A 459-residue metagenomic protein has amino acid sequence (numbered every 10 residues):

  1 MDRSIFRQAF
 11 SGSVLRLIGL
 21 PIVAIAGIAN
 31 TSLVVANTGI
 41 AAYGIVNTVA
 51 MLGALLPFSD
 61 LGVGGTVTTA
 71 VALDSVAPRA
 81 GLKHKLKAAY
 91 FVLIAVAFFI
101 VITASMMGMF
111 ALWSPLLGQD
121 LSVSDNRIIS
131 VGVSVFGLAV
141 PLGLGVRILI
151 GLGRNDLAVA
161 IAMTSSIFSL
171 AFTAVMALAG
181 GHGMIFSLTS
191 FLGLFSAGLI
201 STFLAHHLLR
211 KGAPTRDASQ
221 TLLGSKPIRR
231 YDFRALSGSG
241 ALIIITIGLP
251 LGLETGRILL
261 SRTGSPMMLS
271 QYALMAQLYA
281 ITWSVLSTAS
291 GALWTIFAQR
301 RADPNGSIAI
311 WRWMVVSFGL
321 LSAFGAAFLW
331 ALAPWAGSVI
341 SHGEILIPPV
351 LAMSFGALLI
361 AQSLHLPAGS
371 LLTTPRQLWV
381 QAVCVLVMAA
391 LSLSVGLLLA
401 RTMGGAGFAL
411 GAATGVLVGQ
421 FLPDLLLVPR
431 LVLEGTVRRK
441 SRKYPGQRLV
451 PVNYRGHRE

Functional and structural regions predicted by a protein language model:
M1-A26, K87-A88, D125-N126, L204-L208 (+2 more regions): N-terminal membrane topogenesis motif
R7-T69, V135, S237-M267, L393 (+3 more regions): Signature of the first transmembrane helix
S11-I28, S165, S169, T189-L209 (+2 more regions): Transmembrane helical elements of multi-pass membrane transporters/channels
S11-V23, L61-W113, R127-S130, D303-F328: Membrane-water interface segments that mark the loop-to-transmembrane alpha-helix transition
L61-A77, I150-G151, P214, M275 (+2 more regions): Helix-loop junctions and terminal segments of transmembrane helices in multi-pass membrane transport/translocation
M109-G132, P266-S270, A331-I360: Interfacial segments at transmembrane-helix termini and the short loops linking adjacent helices
N126, S130, V159-S219, L391 (+1 more regions): Hydrophobic alpha-helical transmembrane segments
G137-A160, A357-V387: Membrane-interface junctions at transmembrane-helix termini in multi-pass inner-membrane proteins
